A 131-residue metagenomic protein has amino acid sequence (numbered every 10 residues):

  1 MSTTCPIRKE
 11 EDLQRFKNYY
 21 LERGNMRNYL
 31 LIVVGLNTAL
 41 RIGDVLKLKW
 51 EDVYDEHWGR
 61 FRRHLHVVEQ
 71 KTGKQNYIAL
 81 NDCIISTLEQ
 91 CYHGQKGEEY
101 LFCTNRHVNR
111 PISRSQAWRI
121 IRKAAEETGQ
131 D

Functional and structural regions predicted by a protein language model:
M1-Q14, K74-N81, G97-E99: DNA breakage-rejoining catalytic core of tyrosine-based enzymes
E10-I42, D131: Basic, Lys/Arg- and aromatic-enriched nucleic-acid-binding interface segment
D12-N18, C103-R106, E126-E127: Short, Lys/Arg-enriched N-terminal segment that forms or immediately precedes the first helix of a structured domain
R27-L30, V34, W50-V53, L80 (+2 more regions): Non-catalytic DNA-binding core/recognition domains of DNA-processing enzymes
K47-Q75, A79-I85: Conserved tyrosine-mediated DNA breakage-rejoining catalytic core shared by Y-recombinases
Q70-E89, Y100-R122: C-terminal catalytic core of Y-nucleophile DNA break-rejoin enzymes
E98-L101, T128-D131: Short, structured loop/turn "capping" segments at alpha-beta junctions
I120-Q130: Basic/aromatic-enriched alpha-helical hairpins
